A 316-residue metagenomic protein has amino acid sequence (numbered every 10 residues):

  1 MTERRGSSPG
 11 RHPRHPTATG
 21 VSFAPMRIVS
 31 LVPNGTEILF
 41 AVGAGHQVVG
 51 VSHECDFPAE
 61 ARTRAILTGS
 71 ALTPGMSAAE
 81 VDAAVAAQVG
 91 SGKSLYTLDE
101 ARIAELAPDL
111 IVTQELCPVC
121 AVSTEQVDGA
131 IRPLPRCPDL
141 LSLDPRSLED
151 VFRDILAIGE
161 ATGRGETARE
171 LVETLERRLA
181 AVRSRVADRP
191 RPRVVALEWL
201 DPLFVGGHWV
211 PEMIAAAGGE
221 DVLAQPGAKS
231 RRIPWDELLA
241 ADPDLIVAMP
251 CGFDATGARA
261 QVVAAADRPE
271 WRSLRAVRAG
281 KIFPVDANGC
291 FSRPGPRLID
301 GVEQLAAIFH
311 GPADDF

Functional and structural regions predicted by a protein language model:
R4-S8: Short, positively charged low-complexity motifs
H12-F316: N-terminal ligand-binding lobe of clamshell/alpha-beta domains
